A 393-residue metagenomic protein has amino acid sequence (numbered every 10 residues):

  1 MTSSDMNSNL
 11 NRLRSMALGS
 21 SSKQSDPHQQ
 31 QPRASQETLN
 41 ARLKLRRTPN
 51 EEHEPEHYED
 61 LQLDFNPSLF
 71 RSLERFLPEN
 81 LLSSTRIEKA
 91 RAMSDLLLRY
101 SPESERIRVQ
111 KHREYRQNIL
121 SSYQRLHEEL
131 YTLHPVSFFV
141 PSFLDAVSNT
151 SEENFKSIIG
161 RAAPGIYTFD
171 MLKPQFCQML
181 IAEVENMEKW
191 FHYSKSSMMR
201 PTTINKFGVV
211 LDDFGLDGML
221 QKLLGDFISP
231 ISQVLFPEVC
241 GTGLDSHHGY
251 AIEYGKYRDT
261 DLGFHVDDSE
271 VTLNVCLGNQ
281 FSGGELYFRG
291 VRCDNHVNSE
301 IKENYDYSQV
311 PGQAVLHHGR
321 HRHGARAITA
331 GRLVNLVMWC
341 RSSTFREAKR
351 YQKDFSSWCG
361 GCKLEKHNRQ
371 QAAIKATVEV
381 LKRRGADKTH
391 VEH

Functional and structural regions predicted by a protein language model:
M1-P164, W358-N368, K375, E379-H393: Fe(II)/2-oxoglutarate
S3-L13, L18-H28, T38, R42 (+2 more regions): Catalytic core of non-heme Fe(II) oxygenases with the double-stranded beta-helix
Q36, N66, F70, A90-M93 (+10 more regions): Generic preference for well-ordered alpha-helical elements
R91-L96, R113, V147, F207 (+3 more regions): Generic hydrophobic, helix-prone segments enriched in Leu/Val/Ile
I119, H127, Y131, P135-T242 (+2 more regions): Non-heme Fe(II)/2-oxoglutarate
S122, F207, D212-F214, H265-D267 (+3 more regions): Surface-exposed loop/turn and secondary-structure junction residues enriched for glycine/proline
V209-Q221, Y257-F264, K366-Q371: Short, charged low-complexity intrinsically disordered segments located at boundaries of structured domains
V334-T344, H367-A373, K382-R383: C-terminal "cap" of GNAT-fold acetyltransferases
